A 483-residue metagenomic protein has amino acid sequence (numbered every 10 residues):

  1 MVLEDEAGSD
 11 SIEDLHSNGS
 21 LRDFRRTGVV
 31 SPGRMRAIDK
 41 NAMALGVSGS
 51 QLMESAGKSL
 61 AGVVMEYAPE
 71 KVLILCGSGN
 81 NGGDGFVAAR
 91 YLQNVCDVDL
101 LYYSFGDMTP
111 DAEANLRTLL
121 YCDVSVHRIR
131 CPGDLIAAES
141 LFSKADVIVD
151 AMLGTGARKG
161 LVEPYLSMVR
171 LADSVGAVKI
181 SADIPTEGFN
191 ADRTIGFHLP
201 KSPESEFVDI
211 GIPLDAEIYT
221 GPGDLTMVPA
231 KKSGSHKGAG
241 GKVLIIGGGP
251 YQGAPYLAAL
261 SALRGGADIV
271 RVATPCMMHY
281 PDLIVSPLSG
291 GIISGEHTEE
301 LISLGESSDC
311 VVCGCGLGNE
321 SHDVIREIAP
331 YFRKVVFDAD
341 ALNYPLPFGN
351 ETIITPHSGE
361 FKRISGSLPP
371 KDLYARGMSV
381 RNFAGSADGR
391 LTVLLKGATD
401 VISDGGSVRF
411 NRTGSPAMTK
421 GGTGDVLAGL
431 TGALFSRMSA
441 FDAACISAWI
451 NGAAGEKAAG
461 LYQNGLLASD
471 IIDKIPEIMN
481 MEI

Functional and structural regions predicted by a protein language model:
V2-S104, T109, E113, V147 (+4 more regions): Small-residue (G/A/S/T)-rich helix-start motifs and N-terminal tracts that mark the onset
C76, Y102, L120-D123, M152-G156: Generic hydrophobic/packing signal
L119-L141, E296-L304, L317: A structured beta-alpha segment of the ubiquitous adenosine-cofactor-binding alpha/beta core
P132-S143, A339-F348: Short amphipathic alpha-helices and their capping/turn segments at secondary-structure boundaries
G133, E163-S167, D323, A375-M378: Short, conserved clusters of charged catalytic residues that mark active-site and nucleotide-handling motifs
E139, D146-V147, A151-T220: Internal gly/pro-rich beta-alpha loop/helix module that stabilizes soluble enzyme cofactors or their anionic handles
S181, F337-A339: Short beta-strand elements of ligand-binding domains
